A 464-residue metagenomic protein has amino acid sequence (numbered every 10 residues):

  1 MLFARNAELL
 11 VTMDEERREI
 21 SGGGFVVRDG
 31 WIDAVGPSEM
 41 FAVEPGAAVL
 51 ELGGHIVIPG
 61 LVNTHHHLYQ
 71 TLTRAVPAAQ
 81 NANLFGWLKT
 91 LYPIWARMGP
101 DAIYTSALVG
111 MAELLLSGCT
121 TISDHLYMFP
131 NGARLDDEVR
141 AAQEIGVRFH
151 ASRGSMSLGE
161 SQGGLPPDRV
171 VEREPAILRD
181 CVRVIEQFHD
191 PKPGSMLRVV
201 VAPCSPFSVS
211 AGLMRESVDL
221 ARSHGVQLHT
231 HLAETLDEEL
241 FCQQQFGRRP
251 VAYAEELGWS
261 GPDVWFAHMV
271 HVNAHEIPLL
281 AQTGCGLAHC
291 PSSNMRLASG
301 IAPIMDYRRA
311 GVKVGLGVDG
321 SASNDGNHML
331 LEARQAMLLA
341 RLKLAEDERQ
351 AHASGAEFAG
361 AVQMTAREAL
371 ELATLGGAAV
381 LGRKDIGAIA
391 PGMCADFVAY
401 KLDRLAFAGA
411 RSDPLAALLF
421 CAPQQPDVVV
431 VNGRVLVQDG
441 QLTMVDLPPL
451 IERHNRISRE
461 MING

Functional and structural regions predicted by a protein language model:
M1-E44, H55-I56: N-terminal metal-binding scaffold of metallo-dependent hydrolase/deaminase domains
L2-R5, A42-G86, L108, A112-L116: Replace "His-x-His-based motif
A7, F25, G30, G54 (+15 more regions): Divalent metal-coordination and catalytic microenvironments
M13, C394-I451: C-terminal cap of metal-dependent C-N hydrolases
V26, R74-H125, F129-R148, L178-G194 (+1 more regions): Alpha-helical scaffold segments that flank or form the walls of functional sites
L72-I103, L158-E174, L236-D263, T283-G286 (+1 more regions): Active-site gating loops and adjacent loop-to-helix segments of metal-dependent hydrolytic enzymes
A133-H271, H275: Metal-coordinating catalytic core of metallo-dependent amide/deamination hydrolases
E256-D263, M305-R404, F420: His/Asp/Glu-enriched, well-ordered alpha-helical/loop segment that forms or immediately abuts the divalent-metal
